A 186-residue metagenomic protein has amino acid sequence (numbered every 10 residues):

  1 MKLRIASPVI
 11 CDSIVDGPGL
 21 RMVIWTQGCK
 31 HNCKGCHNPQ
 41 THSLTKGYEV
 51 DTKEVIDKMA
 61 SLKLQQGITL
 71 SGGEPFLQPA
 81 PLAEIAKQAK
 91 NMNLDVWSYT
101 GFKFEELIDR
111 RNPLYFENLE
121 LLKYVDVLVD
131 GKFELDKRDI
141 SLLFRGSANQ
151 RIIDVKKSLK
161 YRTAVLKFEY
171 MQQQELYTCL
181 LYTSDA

Functional and structural regions predicted by a protein language model:
M1-W25, K34, N38-L44, A164-V165 (+2 more regions): N-terminal [4Fe-4S]-dependent radical SAM core
L3-V9, L20, N38-L121: Conserved Radical SAM active-site core
H31: Cys/His-enriched microdomains
Q78-A89, R138-L181: P-loop/Walker A phosphate-binding loop and immediately adjacent motor/lid segment at beta-alpha junctions
R111-K137: Structural recognition of alpha->loop->beta junctions
Y182-A186: Conserved small/polar residues in nucleotide/adenosyl-binding loops
